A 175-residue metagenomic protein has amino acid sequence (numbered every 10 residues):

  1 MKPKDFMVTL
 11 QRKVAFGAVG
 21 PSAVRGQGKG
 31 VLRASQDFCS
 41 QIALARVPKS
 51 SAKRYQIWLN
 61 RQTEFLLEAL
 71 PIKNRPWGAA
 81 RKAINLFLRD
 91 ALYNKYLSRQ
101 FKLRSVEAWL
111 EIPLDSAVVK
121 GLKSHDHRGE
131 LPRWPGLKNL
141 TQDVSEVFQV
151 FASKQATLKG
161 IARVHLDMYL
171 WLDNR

Functional and structural regions predicted by a protein language model:
M1-G17, P21, G26, I72-R81 (+3 more regions): C-terminal accessory module of base-excision DNA glycosylases/AP lyases that mediates lesion recognition and DNA
M1-N74: Phosphate/adenylate-binding glycine loop and adjacent helical scaffold
